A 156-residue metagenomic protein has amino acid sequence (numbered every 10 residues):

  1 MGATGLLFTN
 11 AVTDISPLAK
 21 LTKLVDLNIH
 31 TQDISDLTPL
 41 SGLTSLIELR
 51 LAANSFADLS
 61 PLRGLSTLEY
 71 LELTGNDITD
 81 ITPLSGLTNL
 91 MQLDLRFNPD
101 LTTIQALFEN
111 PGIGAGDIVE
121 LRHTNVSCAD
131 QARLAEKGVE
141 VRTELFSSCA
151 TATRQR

Functional and structural regions predicted by a protein language model:
M1-S35, P39-A57, P61, S66-T79 (+2 more regions): Concave beta-strand-loop units of leucine-rich repeat
